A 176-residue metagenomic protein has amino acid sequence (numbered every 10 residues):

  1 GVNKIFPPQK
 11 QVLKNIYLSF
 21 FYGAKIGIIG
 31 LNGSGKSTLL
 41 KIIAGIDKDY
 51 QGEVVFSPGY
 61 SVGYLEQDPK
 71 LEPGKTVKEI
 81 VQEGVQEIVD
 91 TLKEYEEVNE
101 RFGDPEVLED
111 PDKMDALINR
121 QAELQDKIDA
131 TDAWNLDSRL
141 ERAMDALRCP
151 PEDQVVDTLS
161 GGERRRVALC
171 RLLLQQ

Functional and structural regions predicted by a protein language model:
G1-Q176: ABC ATP-binding cassette signature C-motif
